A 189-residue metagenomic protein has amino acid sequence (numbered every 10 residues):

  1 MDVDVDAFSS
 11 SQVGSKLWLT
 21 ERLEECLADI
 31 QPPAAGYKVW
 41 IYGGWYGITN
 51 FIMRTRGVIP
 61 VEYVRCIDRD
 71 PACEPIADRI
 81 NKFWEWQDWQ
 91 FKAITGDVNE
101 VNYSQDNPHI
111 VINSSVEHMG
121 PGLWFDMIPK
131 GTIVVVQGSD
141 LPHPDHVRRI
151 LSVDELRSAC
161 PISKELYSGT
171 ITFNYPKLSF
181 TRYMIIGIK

Functional and structural regions predicted by a protein language model:
M1-A35: S-adenosyl-L-methionine
A34-G47: Conserved class I S-adenosyl-L-methionine
G36, N107-P108, G131: Local beta-strand N-terminus motif with an aromatic residue
Y46-P60: Conserved SAM-binding loop of SAM-dependent methyltransferases across substrates and taxa, primarily the Class I
P60-R69: Conserved SAM-binding motif I beta-strand of class I
R69-I110: S-adenosyl-L-methionine
N99, N107-L123, D140: A short SAM/SAH-binding and catalytic strip from SAM-dependent methyltransferases
G120-M184: C-terminal substrate-binding/active-site "lid" region of AdoMet-derived donor-dependent transferases
